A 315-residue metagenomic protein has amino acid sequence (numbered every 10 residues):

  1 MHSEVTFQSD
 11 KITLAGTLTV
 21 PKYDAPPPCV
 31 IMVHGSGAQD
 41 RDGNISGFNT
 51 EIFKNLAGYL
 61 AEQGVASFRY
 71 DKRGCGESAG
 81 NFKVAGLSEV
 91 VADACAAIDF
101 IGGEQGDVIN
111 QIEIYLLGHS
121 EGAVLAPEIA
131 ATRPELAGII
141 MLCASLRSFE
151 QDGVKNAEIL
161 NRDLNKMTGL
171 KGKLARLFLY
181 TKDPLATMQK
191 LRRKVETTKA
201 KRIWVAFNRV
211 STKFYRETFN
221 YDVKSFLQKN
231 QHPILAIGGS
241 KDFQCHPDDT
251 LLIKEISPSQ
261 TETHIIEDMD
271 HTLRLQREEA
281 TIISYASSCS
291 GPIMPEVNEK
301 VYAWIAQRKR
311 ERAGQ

Functional and structural regions predicted by a protein language model:
M1-D24: N-terminal cap/lid segment of alpha/beta-hydrolase-fold proteins
D24-Y59: Short, surface-exposed "cap/lid" segments of acyl-processing enzymes
I52-E77: Conserved alpha/beta-hydrolase
V84-Q105: Alpha/beta-hydrolase active-site loop
L142-E217: Accessory cap/linker subdomain of secreted extracellular hydrolases
N230, A236-G238: Short beta-strand/loop motif that positions the catalytic acidic residue of the alpha/beta-hydrolase fold
F243-D249: Conserved alpha/beta-hydrolase "acid-adjacent" motif
M269-L273, E278-Q315: Catalytic active-site module of serine/aspartate enzymes centered on a nucleophile-bearing elbow/loop
